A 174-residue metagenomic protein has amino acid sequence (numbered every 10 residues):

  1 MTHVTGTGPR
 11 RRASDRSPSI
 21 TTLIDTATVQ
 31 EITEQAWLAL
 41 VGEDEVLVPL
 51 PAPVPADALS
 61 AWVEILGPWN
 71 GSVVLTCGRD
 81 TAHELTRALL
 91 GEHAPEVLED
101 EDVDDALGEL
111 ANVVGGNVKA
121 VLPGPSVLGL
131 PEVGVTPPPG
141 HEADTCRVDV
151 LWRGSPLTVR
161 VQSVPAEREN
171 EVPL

Functional and structural regions predicted by a protein language model:
T2-L174: N-terminal auxiliary interaction/assembly segments of multi-subunit proteins
